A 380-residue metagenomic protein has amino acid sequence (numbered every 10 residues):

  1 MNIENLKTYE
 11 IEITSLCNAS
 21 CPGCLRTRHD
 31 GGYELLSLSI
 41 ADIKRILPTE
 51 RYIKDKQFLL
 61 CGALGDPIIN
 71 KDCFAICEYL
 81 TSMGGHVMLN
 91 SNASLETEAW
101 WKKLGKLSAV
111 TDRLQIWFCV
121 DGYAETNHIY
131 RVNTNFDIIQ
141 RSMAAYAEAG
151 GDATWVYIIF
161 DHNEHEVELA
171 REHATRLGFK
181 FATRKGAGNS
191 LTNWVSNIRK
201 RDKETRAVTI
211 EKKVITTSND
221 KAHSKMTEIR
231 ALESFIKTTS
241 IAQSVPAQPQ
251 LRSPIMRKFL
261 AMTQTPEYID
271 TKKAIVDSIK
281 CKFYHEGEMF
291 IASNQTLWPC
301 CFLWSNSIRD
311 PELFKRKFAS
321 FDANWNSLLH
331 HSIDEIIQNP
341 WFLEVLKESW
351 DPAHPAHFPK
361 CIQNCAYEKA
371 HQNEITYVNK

Functional and structural regions predicted by a protein language model:
M1-Q115, I129-N133, D137, R141 (+4 more regions): Conserved alpha-helical substructure of the radical SAM core
K7, F283-H285, P359: Short, basic and Ser/Thr-rich N-terminal targeting/leader segments
I11, S15-N18, I275, P355 (+1 more regions): Processing junctions and N-termini across compartments
E12, Y33-A41, M83-H86, K106-H331 (+3 more regions): Radical SAM enzyme [4Fe-4S]-AdoMet core and its adjacent flexible, acidic and glycine-rich loops/tails across
C17, C21-C24, C281, C300-C301 (+1 more regions): Short cysteine clusters
L47, C77-E78, R171, D334-Q338 (+1 more regions): Non-transmembrane alpha-helical segments in soluble domains of secreted/periplasmic/extracellular proteins
E50, H223, N339-P340: Serine-centered coil/turn micro-motif
L329-K380: Cysteine/selenocysteine-centered motifs that mediate thiol-based redox chemistry or coordinate metal-sulfur cofactors
